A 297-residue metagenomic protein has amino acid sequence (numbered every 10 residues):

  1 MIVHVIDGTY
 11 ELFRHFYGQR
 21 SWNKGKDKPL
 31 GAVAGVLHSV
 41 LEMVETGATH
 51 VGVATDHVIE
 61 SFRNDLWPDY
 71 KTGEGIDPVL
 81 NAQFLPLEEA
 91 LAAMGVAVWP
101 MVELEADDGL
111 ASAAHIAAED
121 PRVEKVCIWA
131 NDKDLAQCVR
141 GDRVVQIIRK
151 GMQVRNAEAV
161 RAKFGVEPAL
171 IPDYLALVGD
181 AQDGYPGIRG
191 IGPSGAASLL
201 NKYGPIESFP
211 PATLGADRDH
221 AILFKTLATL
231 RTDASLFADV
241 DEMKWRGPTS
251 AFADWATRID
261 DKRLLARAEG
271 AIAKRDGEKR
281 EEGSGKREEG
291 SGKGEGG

Functional and structural regions predicted by a protein language model:
M1-D56, S61-D69: Non-catalytic, usually N-terminal nucleic-acid engagement modules in DNA/RNA processing proteins
V5, T49-D56, A97-M101, K125-W129 (+1 more regions): Short glycine-rich phosphate-binding loop at a beta-alpha junction
D7, V53, L110, D132 (+1 more regions): Short, conserved catalytic/metal-binding motifs centered on acidic residues
S21-W22, P68-E74, D239-E242, F252-W255: Short hinge/gating elements
W22, G73-A238, K262: Extended two-metal-dependent nuclease catalytic cores across DNA- and RNA-processing enzymes
K26, A118-E124, A212, A273-E278 (+1 more regions): Short, glycine- and charge-enriched coil/turn segments that flank and shape catalytic ligand pockets
V53, S198, A266: DNA-binding alpha-helical recognition surfaces that contact promoter or target DNA
A216, T226-E281, K286-E288, K293-G297: Low-complexity, acidic/Ser/Thr- and charged residue-rich accessory regions of DNA metabolism proteins
